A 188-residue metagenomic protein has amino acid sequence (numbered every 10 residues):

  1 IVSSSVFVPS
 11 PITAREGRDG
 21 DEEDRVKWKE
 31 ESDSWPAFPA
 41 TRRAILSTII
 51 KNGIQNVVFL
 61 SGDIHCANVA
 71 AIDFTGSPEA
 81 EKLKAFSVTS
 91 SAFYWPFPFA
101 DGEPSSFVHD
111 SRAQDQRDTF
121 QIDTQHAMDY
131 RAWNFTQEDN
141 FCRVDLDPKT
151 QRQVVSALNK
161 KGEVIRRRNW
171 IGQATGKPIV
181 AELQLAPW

Functional and structural regions predicted by a protein language model:
I1-W188: Long, structured stretches of catalytic cores involved in phosphate-ester chemistry, encompassing
